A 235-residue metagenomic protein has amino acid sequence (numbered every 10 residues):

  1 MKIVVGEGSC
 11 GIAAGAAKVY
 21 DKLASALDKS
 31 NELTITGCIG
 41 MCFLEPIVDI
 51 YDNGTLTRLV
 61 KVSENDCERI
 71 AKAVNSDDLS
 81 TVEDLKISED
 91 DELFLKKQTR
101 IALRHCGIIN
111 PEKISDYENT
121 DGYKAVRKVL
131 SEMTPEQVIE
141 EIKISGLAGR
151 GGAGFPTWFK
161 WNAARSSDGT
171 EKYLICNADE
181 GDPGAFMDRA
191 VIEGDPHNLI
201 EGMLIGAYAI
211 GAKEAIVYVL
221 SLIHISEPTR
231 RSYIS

Functional and structural regions predicted by a protein language model:
M1, K29-N31, L44-E45, D90 (+6 more regions): Short coil/turn connectors at secondary-structure junctions
M1-I39, F43, R69, Q137 (+1 more regions): Small-residue-enriched alpha-helical segments and adjacent helix-cap loops that form tight helix-helix packing
G11-D28, L44-A71, P156-D168: Iron-sulfur (Fe-S) cluster-binding segments and ferredoxin-like electron-carrier domains, especially [2Fe-2S]
N53-I144: Fe-S ferredoxin-like electron-transfer domains and their immediately adjacent linker/connector regions across
I109, Y117-K124, L174-D188: Gly-rich Lys/Arg/Thr-decorated short loops/hinges at beta-loop-alpha junctions or inter-strand turns that position
V129-D168: Accessory "access/gating" subregions that flank catalytic or transport cores
D195-A209: Histidine-anchored nucleotide/phosphate-binding helix
I223-S235: Single conserved hydrophobic/aromatic residue that forms the stacking wall/gate of nucleotide- or nucleobase-binding
